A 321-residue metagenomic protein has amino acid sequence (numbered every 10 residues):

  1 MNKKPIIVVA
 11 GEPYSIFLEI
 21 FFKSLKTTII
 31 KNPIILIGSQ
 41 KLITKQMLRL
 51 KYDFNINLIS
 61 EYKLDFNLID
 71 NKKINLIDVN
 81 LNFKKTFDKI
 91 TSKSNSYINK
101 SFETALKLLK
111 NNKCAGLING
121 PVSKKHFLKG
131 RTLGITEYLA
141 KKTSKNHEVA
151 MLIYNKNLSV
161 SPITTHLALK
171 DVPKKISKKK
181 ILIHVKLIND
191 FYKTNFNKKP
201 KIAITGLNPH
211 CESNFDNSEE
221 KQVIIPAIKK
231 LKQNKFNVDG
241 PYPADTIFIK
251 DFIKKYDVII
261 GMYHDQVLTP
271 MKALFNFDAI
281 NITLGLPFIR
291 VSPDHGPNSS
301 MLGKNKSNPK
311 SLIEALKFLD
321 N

Functional and structural regions predicted by a protein language model:
M1-N321: Anion-binding alpha/beta catalytic cores of soluble intermediary-metabolism enzymes, centered on
